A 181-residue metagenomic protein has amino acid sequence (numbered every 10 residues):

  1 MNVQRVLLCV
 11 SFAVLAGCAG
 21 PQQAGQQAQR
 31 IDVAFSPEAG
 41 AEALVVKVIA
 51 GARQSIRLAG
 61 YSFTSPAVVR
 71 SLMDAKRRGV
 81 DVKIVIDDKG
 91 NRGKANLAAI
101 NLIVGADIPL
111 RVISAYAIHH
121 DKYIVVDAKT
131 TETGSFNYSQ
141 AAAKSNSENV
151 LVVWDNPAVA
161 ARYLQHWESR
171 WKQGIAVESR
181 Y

Functional and structural regions predicted by a protein language model:
M1-L7: Bacterial N-terminal signal peptides that target proteins for export
A16-G17: C-terminal motif of bacterial Sec signal peptides marking the signal peptidase cleavage site
A24-A43: Post-signal peptide N-terminal segment of mature Sec-exported envelope proteins
V45-I108: Primarily the HKD phosphodiesterase
A50, R77, I103-V104, A117-H119 (+2 more regions): Extracellular/periplasmic catalytic domains that process cell-envelope and extracellular macromolecules
R57-A59, K83-I86, R111-V112, I124-V125 (+2 more regions): Structural recognition of the beta-strand scaffold that forms the well-ordered cores of secreted hydrolase catalytic
S62-P66, D88-R92, Y116-H119, T130-T131 (+2 more regions): Solvent-exposed loop/turn segments at secondary-structure junctions within structured extracellular/periplasmic domains
T130-Y181: Signature of lipid phosphatidyltransferase scaffolds
